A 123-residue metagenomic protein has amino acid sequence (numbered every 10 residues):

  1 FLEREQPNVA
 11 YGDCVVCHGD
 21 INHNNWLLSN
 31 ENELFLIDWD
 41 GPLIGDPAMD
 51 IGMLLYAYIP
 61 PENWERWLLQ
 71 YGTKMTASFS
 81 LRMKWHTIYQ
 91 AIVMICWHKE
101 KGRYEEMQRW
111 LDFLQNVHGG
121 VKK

Functional and structural regions predicted by a protein language model:
F1, M53, R66, Q70 (+2 more regions): Alpha-helical elements of Rossmann-like donor-binding domains used by nucleotide-donor carbohydrate transfer enzymes
F1-G19, W110-L114: An alpha-helical support segment within catalytic cores of ATP-dependent transferases
A10, Y56, G72, W97-E100: Alpha-solenoid HEAT/Armadillo repeat architecture
V15-V16, S29-S80: Active-site Asp-x-Gly
D20, N24-L27: Catalytic-loop signature of eukaryotic-like protein kinases
F79-T87: Alpha-helical scaffolds flanking conserved acidic
C96-K123: ATP/Mg2+ or Mg2+-diphosphate-binding catalytic cores that bind nucleotide phosphates or diphosphates via glycine-rich
